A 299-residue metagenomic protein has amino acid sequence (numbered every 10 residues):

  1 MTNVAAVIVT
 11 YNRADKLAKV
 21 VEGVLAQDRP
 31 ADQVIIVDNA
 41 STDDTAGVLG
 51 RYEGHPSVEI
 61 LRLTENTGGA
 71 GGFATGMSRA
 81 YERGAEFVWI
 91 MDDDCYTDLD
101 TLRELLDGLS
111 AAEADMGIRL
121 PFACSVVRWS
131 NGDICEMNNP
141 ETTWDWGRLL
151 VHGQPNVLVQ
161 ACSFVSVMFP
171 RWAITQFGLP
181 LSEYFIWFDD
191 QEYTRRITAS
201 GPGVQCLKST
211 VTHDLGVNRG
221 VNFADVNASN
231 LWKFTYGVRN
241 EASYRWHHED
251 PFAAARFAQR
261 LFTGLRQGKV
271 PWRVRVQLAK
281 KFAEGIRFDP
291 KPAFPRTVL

Functional and structural regions predicted by a protein language model:
E22-A31: Short, acidic, metal-binding catalytic loop of nucleotide-sugar glycosyltransferases
G23, D38-G47, E65, C95: A conserved acidic beta->alpha catalytic loop
G50-G71, T75-R79, R83: Conserved donor nucleotide-binding strand/loop of the catalytic core
A85-D94: Short beta-strand-to-loop acidic/aromatic patch adjacent to the donor-nucleotide binding site
D100-M137: Conserved donor NDP-sugar-binding/catalytic core segment of glycosyltransferases
L149-F169: A recurrent flexible, glycine/aromatic-enriched loop bordering the glycosyltransferase active site that acts as
V167, A173-G178, E183-S209: A short, conserved alpha-helix in the catalytic core of glycosyltransferases
E249-L299: Non-catalytic, C-terminal membrane-associated alpha-helical segments of glycosyltransferases
